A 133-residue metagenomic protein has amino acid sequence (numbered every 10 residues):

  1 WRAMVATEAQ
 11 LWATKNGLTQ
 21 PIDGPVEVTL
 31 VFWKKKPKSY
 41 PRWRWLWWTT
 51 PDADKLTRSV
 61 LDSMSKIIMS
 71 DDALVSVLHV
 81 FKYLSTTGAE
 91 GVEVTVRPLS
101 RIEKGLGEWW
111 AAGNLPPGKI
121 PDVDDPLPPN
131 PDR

Functional and structural regions predicted by a protein language model:
W1-R133: Acidic, proline/glycine-enriched N-terminal capping motif
